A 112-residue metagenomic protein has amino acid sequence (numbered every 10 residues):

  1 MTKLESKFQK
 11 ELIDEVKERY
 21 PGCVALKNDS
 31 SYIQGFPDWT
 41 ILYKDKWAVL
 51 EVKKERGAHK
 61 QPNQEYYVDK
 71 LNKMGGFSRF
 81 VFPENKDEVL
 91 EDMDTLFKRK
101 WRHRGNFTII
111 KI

Functional and structural regions predicted by a protein language model:
M1-I112: Catalytic phosphate/metal-binding cores of nucleic-acid and nucleotide-processing enzymes, i.e., regions that mediate
